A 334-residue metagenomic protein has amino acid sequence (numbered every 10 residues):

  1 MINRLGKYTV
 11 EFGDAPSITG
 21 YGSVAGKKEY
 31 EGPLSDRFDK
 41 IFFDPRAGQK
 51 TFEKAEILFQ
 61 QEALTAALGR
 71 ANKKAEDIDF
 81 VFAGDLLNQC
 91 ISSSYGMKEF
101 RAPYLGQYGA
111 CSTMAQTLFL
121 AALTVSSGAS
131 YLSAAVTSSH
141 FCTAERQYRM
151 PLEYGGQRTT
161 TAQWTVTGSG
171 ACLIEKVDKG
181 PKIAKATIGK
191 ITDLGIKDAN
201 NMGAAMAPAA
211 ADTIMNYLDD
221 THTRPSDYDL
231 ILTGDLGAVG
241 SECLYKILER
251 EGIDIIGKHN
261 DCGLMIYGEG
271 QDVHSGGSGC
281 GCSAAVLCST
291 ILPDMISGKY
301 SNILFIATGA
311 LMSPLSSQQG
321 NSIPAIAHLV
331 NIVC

Functional and structural regions predicted by a protein language model:
M1-T51, P151-M215, D220-T223, I253-G270 (+2 more regions): Condensing-enzyme catalytic core mediating Claisen C-C bond formation in acyl metabolism
I18, F52-C111, D227-E242, K246: Conserved beta-ketoacyl condensing-enzyme motif
E29-E31, S92-S94, A144-R149, E242-L244 (+1 more regions): Short acidic, glycine/serine/threonine-rich loops at helix termini
K54-N72, L120, A205-D220, V286-I291: Short, well-ordered amphipathic alpha-helical segments that serve as non-catalytic structural scaffolds within diverse
F82-G84, S133-S139, I174, I303-T308: Short beta-strand segments
C90-I91, F141-R146, I191-G195, M312-P314: Short, well-ordered, mixed-charge alpha-helical segments that flank or form enzyme active sites
Y108-V136, I174, S278-K299: Active-site-proximal alpha-helical scaffold in enzymes
L232-L292: Internal helical hairpin/lid segments
